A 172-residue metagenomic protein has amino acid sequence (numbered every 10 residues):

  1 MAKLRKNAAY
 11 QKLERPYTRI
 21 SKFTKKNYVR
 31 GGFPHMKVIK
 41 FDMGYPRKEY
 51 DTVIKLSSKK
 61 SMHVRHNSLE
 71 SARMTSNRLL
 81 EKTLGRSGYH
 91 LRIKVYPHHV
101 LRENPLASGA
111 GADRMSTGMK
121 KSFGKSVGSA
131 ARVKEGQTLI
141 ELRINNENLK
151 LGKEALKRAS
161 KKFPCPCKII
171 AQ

Functional and structural regions predicted by a protein language model:
M1-Q172: Ribosome-associated RNA-binding proteins
